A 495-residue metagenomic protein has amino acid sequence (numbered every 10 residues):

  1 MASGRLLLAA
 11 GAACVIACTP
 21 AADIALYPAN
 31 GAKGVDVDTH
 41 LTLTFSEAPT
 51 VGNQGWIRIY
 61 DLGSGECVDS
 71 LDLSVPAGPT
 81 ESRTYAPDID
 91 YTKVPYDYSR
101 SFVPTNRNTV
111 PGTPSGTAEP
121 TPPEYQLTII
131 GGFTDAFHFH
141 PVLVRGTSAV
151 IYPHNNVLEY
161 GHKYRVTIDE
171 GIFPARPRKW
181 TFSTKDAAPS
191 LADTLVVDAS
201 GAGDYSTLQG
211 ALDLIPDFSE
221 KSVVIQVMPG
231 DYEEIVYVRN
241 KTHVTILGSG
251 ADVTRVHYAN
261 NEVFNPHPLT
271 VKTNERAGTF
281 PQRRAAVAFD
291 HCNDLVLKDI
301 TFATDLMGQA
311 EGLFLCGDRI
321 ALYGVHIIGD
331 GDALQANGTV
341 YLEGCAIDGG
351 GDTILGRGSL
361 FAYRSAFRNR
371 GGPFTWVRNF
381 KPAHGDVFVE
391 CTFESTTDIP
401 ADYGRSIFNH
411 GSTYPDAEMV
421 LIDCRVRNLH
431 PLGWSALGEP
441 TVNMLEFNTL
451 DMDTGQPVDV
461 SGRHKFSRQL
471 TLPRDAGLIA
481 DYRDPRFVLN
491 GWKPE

Functional and structural regions predicted by a protein language model:
M1-L7: Bacterial N-terminal signal peptides that target proteins for export
A9-V15: Bacterial N-terminal signal peptides
A22-P189: Acidic, low-complexity Ser/Thr/Gly/Pro-rich repeat segments typical of extracellular/periplasmic and surface-exposed
D186-A202, S206-E495: Sequence-level preference for short, compositionally simple segments enriched in small aliphatic or small polar residues
